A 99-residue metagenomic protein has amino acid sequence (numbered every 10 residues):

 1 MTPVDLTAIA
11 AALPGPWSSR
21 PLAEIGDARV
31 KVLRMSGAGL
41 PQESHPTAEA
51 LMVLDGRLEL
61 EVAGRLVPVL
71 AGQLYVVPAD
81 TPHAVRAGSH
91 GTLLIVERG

Functional and structural regions predicted by a protein language model:
M1-L33: A short, N-terminal "cap"/entry segment at the start of jelly-roll beta-barrel domains of the cupin/DSBH fold
P21-E24, L40-H45, V62, V85-A87: Short histidine-centered beta-strand/loop micro-motifs that create catalytic or ligand/metal-coordination sites
G26, L54-D55, L70-A71, S89: A cytosolic small-molecule/anion-sensing beta-strand core signal
R29, A50, R57-E59, L66 (+2 more regions): Structural motif
M35-S36, S44-E61: Short, conserved beta-strand element in jelly-roll/cupin
G64-D80: Short acidic-glycine-tyrosine-enriched beta hairpin
A79-G99: Ligand-binding loop in jelly-roll beta-barrel domains
